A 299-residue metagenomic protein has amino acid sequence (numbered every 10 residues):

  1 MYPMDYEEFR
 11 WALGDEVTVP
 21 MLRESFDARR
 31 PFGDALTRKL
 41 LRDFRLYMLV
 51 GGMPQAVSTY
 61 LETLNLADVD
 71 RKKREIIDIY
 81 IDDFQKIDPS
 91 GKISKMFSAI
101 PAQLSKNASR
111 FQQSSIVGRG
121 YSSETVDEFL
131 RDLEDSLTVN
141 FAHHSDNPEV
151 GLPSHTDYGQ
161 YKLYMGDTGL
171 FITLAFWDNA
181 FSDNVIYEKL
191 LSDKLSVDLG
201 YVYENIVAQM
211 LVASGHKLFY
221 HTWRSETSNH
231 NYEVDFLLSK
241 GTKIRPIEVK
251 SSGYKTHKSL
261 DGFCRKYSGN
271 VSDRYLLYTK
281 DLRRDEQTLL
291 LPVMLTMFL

Functional and structural regions predicted by a protein language model:
Y2, E62, S252-G253: Short beta->alpha junction loops/turns
Y2-E24: Conserved small helical "lid"/interfacial subdomain of P-loop NTPases
D5, Q112, S122, Y254-T256: A diffuse structural propensity rather than consistent per-protein peaks
E7, P54-Q55, R245: Glycine-centered loop/turn positions within well-structured domains that cap or flank conserved ligand/cofactor-binding
E8, V57, M210: Solvent-exposed, flexible loop/coil residues
F9, G51, R274: A residue-level signal for conserved active-site and pocket-lining positions in enzyme catalytic cores
E16-Y203: Interdomain hinge/linker elements that couple catalytic modules in large macromolecular machines
D135-L299: A cross-kingdom feature that marks ATP-driven nucleic-acid transaction machinery
